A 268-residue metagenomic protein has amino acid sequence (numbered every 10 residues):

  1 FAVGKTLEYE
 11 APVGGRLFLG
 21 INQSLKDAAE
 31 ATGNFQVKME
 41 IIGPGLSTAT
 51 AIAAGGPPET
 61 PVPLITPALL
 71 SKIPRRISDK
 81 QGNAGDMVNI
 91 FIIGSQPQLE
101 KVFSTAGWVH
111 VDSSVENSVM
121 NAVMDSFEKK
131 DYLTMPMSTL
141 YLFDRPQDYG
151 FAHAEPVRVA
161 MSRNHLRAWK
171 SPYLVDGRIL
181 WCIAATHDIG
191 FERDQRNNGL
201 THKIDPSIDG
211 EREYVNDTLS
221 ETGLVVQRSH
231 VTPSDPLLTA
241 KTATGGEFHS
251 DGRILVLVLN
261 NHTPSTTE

Functional and structural regions predicted by a protein language model:
F1-A54: Gly-Asp-aromatic-enriched flexible segments
A2-G4, P12, Q81-G85, Q96 (+1 more regions): Short, surface-exposed loop/turn motifs at beta-strand boundaries within globular domains
I41-P74: Charged, low-complexity intrinsically disordered tails and linkers
P44, V102-V109, S171, T218 (+1 more regions): Structured segments of extracytoplasmic/periplasmic soluble domains in secreted or envelope-associated proteins
I65-L69, I73-G82, N121-T134: Accessory recognition modules or surfaces
K72-V102: Terminal, regulation- and interaction-focused segments at domain boundaries
S95-V111, N117-S118: Primarily extracytoplasmic ectodomains and periplasmic/lumenal surface modules that are beta-strand-rich
E116-T267: A cross-kingdom signal targeting lumenal/periplasmic-facing segments of multi-pass membrane and secretory-pathway
